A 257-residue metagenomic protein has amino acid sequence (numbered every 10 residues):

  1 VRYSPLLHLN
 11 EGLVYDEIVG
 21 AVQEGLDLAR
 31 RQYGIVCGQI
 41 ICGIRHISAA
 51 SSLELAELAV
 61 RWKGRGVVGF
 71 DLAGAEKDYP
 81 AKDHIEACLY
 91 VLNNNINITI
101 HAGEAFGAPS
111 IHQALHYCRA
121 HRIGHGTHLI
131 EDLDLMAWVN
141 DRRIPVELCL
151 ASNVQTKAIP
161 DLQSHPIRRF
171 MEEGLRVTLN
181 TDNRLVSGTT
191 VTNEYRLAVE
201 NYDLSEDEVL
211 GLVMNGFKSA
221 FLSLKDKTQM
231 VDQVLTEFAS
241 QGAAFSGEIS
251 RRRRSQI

Functional and structural regions predicted by a protein language model:
V1-E11, V36-C42: Divalent metal-dependent hydrolysis catalytic cores, especially in the metallo-beta-lactamase
L7-E17, K77-A81, Y117-G124, S152 (+1 more regions): Glycine-rich tight-turn/loop motif centered on a GG-T
L9, I44-A50, G74-P80, I100-G107 (+3 more regions): Short, small-residue-enriched loops and turns at beta-alpha junctions that line or gate enzyme active sites
V19-R31, I35-G38, S51-G69, D78-I100 (+4 more regions): Histidine/acidic residue-rich metal-binding segments in metalloenzymes
F70, H101, I123, V146 (+2 more regions): Conserved, mostly hydrophobic/aromatic
G124-T127, D132-T181, V234-I257: Active-site neighborhoods of metal-dependent hydrolases
D161-G216: Flexible, acidic glycine-rich loops studded with aromatic residues
D203-I257: Mid-to-C-terminal alpha-helical segments outside catalytic/metal-binding sites
